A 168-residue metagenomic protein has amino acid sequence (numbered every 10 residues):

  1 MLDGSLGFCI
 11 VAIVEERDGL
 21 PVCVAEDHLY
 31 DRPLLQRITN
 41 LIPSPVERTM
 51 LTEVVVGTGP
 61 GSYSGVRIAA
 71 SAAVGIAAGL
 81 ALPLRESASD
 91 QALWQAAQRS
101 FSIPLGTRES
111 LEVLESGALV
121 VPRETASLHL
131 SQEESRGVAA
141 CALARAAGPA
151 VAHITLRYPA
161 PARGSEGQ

Functional and structural regions predicted by a protein language model:
M1-Q36, R85-Q168: Oxyanion-binding and handling regions
L2-F8, E15-E16, T52-V55, A72-A77: Long, contiguous secondary-structure blocks with strong helical propensity
D18-P21, I42-S44, A73-I76, V120-V121: Short, low-complexity, polar/charged sequence segments that are solvent-exposed and flexible
H28, R32-L35, R48, V66-A70: Generic alpha-helical scaffold signal
I38, A72-A77, A142-A144: Buried hydrophobic packing segments
I38-E53: Phosphate/pyrophosphate-binding loops at sites that engage ATP/ADP/AMP, CoA/4′-phosphopantetheine, polyphosphate
E53-T58, Y63-P83: DPxDG-like acidic metal-binding loop motif
